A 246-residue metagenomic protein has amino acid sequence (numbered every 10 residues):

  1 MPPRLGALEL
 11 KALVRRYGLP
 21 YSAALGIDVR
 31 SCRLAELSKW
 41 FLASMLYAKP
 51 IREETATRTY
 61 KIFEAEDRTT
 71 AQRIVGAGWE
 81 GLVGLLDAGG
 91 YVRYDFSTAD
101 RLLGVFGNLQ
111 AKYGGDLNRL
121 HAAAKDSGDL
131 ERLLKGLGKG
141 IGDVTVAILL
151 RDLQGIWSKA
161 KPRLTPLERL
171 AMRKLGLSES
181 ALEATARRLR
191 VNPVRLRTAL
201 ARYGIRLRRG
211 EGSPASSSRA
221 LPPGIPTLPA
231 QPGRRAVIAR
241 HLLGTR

Functional and structural regions predicted by a protein language model:
M1-D28, L117, S127-E131, L137-R246: C-terminal accessory module of base-excision DNA glycosylases/AP lyases that mediates lesion recognition and DNA
D28-W40, I51, V92-S97, R187-R195: Structural motif
L34-E66: Extended cationic-aromatic binding surfaces that line active-site or macromolecule-binding grooves and engage
A35, R52-T57, Q72-V75, D95 (+3 more regions): Alpha-helix N-cap/helix-initiation sites
K39-K49, G104, R195-R206: Short, hydrophobic/amphipathic alpha-helical patches that form generic packing surfaces within helical domains
A43-Y47, Y60-K61, V83, D87 (+4 more regions): Amphipathic alpha-helical segments within well-ordered protein domains
A48-R58, N108-G115, G155-W157, I205-G212: Short helix-capping/linker segments at secondary-structure and domain boundaries
E66-L137: Alpha-helical ds-nucleic-acid-binding substructure associated with the helix-hairpin-helix region of base-excision DNA
